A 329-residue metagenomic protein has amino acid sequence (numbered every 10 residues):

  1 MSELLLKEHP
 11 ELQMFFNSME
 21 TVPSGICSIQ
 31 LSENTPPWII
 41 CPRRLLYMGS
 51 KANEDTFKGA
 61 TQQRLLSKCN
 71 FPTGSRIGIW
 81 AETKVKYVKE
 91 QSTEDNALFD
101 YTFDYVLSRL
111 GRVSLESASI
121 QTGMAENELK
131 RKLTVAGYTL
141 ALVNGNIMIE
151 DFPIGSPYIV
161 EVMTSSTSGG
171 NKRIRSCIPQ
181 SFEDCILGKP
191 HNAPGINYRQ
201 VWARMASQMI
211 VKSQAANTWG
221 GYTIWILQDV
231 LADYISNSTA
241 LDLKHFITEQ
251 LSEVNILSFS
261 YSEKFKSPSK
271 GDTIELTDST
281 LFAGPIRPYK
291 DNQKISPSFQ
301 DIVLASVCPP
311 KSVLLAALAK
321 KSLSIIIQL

Functional and structural regions predicted by a protein language model:
M1-D104, R109, V113-G123, N127 (+1 more regions): Nuclease-adjacent, charged terminal/linker segments that flank catalytic cores
M1-M19, S168-K172, S181-L329: Non-catalytic C-terminal interaction segments of nucleic acid-processing enzymes
C41, A81-T83, Y105-L107, V162 (+3 more regions): Generic structural hydrophobic/aromatic packing signal, biased to beta-strands
D95, I147-E150, Q214: Short, flexible, glycine/charge-rich loop motifs used to bind or transfer phosphoryl groups or to couple energy/partner
A97, F152, Q200-R204: Short, well-structured alpha-helical patches and their helix-loop capping segments that border functional surfaces
D100-T102, P153-G155, T218-G220: Short, well-ordered loop/turn elements at secondary-structure boundaries
S108-R173, C177, C185: Active-site beta-strand-loop-beta-strand hairpin of nuclease catalytic cores that positions key catalytic residues
